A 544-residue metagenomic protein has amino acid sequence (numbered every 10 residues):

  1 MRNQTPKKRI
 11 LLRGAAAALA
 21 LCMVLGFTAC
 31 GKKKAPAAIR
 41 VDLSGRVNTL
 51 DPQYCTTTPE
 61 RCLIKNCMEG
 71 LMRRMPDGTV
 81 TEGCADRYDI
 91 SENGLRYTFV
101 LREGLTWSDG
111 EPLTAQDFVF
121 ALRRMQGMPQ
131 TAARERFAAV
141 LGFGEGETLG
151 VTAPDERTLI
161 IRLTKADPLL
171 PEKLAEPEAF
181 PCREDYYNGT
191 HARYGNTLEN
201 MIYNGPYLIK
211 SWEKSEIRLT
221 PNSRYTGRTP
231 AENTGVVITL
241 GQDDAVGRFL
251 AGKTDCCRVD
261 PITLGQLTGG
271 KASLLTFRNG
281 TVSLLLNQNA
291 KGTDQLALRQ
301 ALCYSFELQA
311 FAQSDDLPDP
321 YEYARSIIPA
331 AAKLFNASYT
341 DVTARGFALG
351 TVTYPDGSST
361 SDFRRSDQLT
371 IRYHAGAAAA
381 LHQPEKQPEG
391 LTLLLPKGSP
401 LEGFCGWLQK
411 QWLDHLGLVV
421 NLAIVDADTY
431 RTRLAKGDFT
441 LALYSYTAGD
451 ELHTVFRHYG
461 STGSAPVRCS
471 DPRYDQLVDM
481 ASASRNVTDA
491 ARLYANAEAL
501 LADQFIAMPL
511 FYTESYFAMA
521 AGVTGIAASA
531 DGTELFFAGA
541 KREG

Functional and structural regions predicted by a protein language model:
K7, D42-E92, R123, I202: N-terminal lobe/hinge region of extracytoplasmic solute-binding protein
L43-I64, C84, E111, L170-P181 (+3 more regions): A structural "hinge/loop" feature
T56, D86-A132, I160, G292-D294: Aromatic- and charge-enriched surface segment that lines or borders ligand/interaction sites
D89, E135-Y186: Surface-exposed binding/hinge segments that line and control ligand-binding clefts or catalytic entry sites
D167-G235, D244: Gly/Pro-rich hinge or "lid" segments in bacterial periplasmic/extracellular proteins
S215, R224-L267: Ligand-site clamp/hinge motif
D260-Y373, A465-P472, Q504-A521: Local pocket/hinge segments that shape ligand/substrate recognition
S305-T340, P400-Q409, L434-G544: Detector for C-terminal structural segments
